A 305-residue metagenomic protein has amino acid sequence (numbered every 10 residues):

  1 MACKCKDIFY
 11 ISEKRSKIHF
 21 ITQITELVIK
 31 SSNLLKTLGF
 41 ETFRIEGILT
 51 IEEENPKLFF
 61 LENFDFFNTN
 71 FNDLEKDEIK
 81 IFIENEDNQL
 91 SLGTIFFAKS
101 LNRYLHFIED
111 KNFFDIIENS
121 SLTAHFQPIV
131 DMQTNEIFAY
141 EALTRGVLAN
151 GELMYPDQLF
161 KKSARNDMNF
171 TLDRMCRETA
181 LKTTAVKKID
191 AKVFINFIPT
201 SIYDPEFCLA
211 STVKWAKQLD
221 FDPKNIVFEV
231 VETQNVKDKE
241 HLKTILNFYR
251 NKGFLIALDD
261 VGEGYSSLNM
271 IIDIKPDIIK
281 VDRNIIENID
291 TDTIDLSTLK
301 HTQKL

Functional and structural regions predicted by a protein language model:
A2-C3, S12-S16, E86-T123, M168-T171 (+2 more regions): Inter-domain helical "communication" segments and dimerization helices that couple sensory or membrane-embedded modules
C3-R103: N-terminal accessory interaction module
A98-K161: Active-site core of bacterial EAL-family cyclic-dinucleotide phosphodiesterase domains
A124, Y140-T144, F170, A191-I195 (+3 more regions): Hydrophobic faces of well-ordered beta-strands that scaffold small-molecule active sites in alpha/beta enzyme cores
F170-H241: Catalytic core of bacterial c-di-GMP phosphodiesterases, primarily the EAL and HD-GYP domains, capturing alpha-helical
A216-I289: The catalytic core of metal-dependent phosphodiesterases that act on cyclic dinucleotides
F248-Y249, T298-L305: Alpha-helix-loop-beta-strand connector modules within alpha/beta enzyme cores
